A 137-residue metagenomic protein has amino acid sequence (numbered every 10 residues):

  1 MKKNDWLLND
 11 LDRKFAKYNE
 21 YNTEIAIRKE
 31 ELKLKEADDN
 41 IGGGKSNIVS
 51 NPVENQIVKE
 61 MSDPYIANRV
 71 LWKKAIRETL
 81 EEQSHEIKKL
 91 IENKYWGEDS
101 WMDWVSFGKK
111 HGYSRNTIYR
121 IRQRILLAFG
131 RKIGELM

Functional and structural regions predicted by a protein language model:
M1-E82, S106, G134-M137: N-terminal interaction/assembly modules
K17, E86-I87, I121: Residue-level detector of well-ordered alpha-helical segments, enriched for hydrophobic/aromatic packing positions
W72, I87, I118: Hydrophobic (often cysteine-bearing) scaffold residues that line and stabilize catalytic clefts of nucleotide/cofactor
Q83-M102: Short amphipathic alpha helix immediately N-terminal
E98-S114: Helix-turn-helix DNA-binding module
G112-K132: DNA-recognition helix of helix-turn-helix
